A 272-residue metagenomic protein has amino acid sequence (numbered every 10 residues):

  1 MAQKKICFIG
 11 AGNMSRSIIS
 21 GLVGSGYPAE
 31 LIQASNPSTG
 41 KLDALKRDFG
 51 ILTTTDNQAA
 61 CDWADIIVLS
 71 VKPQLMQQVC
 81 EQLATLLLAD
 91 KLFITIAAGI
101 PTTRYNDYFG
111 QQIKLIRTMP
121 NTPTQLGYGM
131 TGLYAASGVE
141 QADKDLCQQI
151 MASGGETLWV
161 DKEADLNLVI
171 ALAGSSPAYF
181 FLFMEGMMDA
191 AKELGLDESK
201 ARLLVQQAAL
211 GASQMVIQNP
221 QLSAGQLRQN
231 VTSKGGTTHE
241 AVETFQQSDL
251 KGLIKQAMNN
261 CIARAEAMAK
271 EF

Functional and structural regions predicted by a protein language model:
M1-T55, A59-W63, K192-E193: NAD(P)+-binding Rossmann beta1-loop-alpha1 motif at the extreme N-terminus of oxidoreductases
A2, Q206-F272: NAD(P)-dependent Rossmann-like dehydrogenase/reductase catalytic/cofactor-binding core
I18-I19, T39-G40, F49, N57-L133: Rossmann-like NAD(P)(H) cofactor-binding subdomain of soluble oxidoreductases
A29-I32, A89-K91, K114, S199: Short acidic capping loops at alpha-helix termini that bridge into adjacent secondary structure
I32, L42, A60, D197-V205 (+2 more regions): Small-residue helix-packing motif on alpha-helices
R104, Y108-K114, M130-L168, Y179-N219: Internal alpha-helical scaffold of NAD(P)-dependent oxidoreductase catalytic cores
V169-A178, R228: A short glycine-threonine-serine/GTX helix/turn-capping micro-motif
